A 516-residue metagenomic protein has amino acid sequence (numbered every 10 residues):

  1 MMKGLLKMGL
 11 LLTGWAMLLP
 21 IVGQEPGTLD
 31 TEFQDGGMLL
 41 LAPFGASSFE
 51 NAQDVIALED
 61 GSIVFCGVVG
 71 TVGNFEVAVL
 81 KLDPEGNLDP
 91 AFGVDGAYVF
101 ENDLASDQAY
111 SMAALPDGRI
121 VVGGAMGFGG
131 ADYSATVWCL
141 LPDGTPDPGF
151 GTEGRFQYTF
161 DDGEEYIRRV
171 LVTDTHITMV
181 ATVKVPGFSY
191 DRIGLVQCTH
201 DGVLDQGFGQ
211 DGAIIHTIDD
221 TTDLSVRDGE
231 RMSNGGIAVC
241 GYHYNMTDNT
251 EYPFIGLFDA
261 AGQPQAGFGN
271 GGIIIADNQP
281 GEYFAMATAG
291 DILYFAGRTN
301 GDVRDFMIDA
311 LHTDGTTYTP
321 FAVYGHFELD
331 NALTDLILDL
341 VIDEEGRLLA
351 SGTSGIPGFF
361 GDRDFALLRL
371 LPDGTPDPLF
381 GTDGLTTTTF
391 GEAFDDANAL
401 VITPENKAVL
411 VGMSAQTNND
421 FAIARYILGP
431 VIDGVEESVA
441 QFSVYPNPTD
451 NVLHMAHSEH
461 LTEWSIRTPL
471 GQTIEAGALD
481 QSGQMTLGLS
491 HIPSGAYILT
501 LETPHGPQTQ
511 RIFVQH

Functional and structural regions predicted by a protein language model:
M1-E25: Bacterial Sec-dependent N-terminal signal peptides
Q24-D433: Extracytoplasmic mature domains of secreted or surface-exposed proteins
I427-Y445, H457: Residue-level detector of functionally pivotal "anchor" positions at catalytic/ligand-binding pockets or at interdomain
N447-L453: Short coil/turn motif common to extracellular beta-sandwich-like domains
I466-I474, Y497: Short, glycine-anchored, charge-dense loop/turn motifs used at functional sites
A476-Q481: Short beta-strand segments within Ig-like beta-sandwich modules, predominantly Fibronectin type-III
G483-L487: Short strand-edge motifs at loop-to-beta-strand transitions and within beta-strands of extracellular beta-rich domains
S494-H516: C-terminal tail/sorting-segment detector
